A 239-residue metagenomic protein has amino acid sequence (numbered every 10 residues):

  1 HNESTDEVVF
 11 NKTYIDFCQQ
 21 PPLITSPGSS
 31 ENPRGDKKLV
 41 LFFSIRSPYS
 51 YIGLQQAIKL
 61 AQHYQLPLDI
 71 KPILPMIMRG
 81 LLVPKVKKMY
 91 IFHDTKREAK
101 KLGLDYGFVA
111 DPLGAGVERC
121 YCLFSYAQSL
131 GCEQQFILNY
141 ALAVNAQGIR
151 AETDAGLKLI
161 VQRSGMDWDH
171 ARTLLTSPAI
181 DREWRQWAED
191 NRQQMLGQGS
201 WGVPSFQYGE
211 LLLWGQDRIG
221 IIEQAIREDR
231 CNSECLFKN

Functional and structural regions predicted by a protein language model:
H1-C18, Y49, G53-L60, L142-N239: C-terminal cap of thioredoxin/glutaredoxin-like
K12-D36: Class I S-adenosyl-L-methionine
P33-Y49: Short active-site neighborhood of thiol/selenol oxidoreductases, capturing the structured segment around
D36-K38, Q65, V203: A general structural motif
F43-I45, A110, Y208-E210: Short glycine-centered, acidic/aromatic-flanked micro-motifs in structured strand/loop junctions that mark active-site
R46, P84-I91, I180, W184: Residue-level preference for long, well-ordered alpha-helices that form the structural scaffold of enzyme catalytic
Y51-Q147, S233-N239: Structural alpha/beta surface segment adjacent to cysteine/selenocysteine redox centers across thiol/disulfide enzymes
